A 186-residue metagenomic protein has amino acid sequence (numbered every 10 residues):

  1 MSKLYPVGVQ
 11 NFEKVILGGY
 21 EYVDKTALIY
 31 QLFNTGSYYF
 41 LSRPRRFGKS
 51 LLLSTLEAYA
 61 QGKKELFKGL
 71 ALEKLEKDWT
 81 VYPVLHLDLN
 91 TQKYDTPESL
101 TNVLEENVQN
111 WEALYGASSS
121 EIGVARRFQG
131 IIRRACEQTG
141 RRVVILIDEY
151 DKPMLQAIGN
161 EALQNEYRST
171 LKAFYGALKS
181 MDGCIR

Functional and structural regions predicted by a protein language model:
M1-R186: Phosphate-binding site recognition
